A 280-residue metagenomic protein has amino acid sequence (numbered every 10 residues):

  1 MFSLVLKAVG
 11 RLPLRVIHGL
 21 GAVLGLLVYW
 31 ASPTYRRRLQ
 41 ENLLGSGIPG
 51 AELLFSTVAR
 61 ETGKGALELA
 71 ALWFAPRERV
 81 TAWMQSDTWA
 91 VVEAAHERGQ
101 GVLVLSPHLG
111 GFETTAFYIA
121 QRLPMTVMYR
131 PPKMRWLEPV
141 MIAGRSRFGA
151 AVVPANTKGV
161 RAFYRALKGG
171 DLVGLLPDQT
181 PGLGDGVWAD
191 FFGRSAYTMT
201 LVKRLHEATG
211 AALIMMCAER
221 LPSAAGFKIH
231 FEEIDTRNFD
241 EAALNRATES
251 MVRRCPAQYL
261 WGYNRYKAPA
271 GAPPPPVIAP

Functional and structural regions predicted by a protein language model:
M1-S106, E138-V140, R147-G149: Membrane-anchoring hydrophobic helices of lipid-metabolizing enzymes
L4, L39, V58, T115 (+4 more regions): Hydrophobic alpha-helical segments typical of transmembrane helices and their membrane-interface/capping positions
A8-R15, G110-A116, Y164-D178: Short, composition-biased local secondary-structure segments
A31, S46-A59, H96-E97, Q121-T126 (+1 more regions): Non-catalytic C-terminal accessory region of glycerolipid acyltransferases and related lyso-lipid remodeling enzymes
R36-R37, M134-R135, S195-M199: Active-site metal-coordination segments of metallo-dependent hydrolases
G50, L69, H108-F112, R253-P256: Juxtamembrane/interfacial segments around transmembrane helices
W89-E93, A116-F117, E138-I142, F163-Y164 (+2 more regions): Short amphipathic alpha-helical segments and helix-helix/interface helices
R98-T157, L183-D190, R220, A224: Catalytic core of membrane glycerolipid acyltransferases/transacylases, capturing the structured, soluble-facing
